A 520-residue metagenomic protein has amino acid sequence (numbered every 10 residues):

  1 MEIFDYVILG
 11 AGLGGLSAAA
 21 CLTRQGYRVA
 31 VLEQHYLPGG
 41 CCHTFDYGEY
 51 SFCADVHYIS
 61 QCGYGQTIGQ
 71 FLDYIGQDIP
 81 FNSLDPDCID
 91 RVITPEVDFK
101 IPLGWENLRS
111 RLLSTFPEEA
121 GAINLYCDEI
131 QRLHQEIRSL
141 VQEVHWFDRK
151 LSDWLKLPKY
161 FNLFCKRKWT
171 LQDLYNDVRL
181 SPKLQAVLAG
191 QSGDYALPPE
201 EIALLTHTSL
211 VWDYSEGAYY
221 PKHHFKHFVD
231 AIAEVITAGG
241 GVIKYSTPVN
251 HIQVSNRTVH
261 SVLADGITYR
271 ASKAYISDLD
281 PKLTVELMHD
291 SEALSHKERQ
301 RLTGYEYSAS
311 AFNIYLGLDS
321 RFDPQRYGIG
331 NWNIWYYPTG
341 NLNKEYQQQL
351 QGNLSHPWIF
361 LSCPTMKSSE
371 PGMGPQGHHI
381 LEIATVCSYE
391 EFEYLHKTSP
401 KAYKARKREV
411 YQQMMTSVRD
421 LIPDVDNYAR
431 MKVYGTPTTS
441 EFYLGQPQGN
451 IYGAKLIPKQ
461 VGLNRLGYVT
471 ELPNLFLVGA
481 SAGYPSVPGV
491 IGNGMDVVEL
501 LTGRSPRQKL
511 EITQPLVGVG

Functional and structural regions predicted by a protein language model:
E2-Q135, A454-L456: N-terminal glycine-rich phosphate/pyrophosphate-binding loop and immediately adjacent elements
P95-I202: Rossmann-like flavin
S181, Q185-Y195, H356-S362, D420-Y484: A glycine-rich dinucleotide-binding beta-alpha-beta segment and adjacent secondary-structure elements that constitute
S209-V259: Helical element adjacent to the flavin cofactor pocket in flavoenzyme catalytic cores
N250-P375: Mid-domain catalytic core of redox enzymes that form a hydrophobic substrate pocket/lid adjacent to a catalytic redox
V254, G503-G520: Active-site-proximal substrate-binding core of FAD-dependent oxidoreductases
I359-Y452: FAD-dependent oxidoreductase catalytic-site/capping-region signature
A480-T502: A conserved FAD-binding loop/helix module that cradles the flavin
